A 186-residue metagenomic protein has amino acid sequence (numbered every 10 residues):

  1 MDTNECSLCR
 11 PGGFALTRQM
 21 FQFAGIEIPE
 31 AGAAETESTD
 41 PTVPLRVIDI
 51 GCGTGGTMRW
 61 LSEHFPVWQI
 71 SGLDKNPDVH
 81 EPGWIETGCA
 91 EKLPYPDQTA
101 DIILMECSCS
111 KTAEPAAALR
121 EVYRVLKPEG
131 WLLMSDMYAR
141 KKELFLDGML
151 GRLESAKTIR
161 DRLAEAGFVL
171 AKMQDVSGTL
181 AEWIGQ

Functional and structural regions predicted by a protein language model:
R10-E35, D40-P41: Conserved alpha-helix/loop element of class I SAM-dependent methyltransferases that forms part of the SAM/SAH-binding
F21, R59, L119-Y123: A structural alpha-helix within SAM-dependent methyltransferase catalytic domains
R46-K92: Class I SAM-dependent methyltransferase SAM/SAH-binding core
E91-I103: A short acidic, Gly/Pro-enriched loop at the edge of an enzyme's catalytic core that lines a small-molecule cofactor
I102-E114: A short SAM/SAH-binding and catalytic strip from SAM-dependent methyltransferases
A116-W131: A short glycine-rich, Lys/Arg-flanked "PGG" loop and its adjoining helix->strand segment in the class I
L133-E154: Conserved class I S-adenosyl-L-methionine
D147-Q186: Substrate-binding/catalytic lobe of Class I Rossmann-like enzymes that use SAM or dcSAM, i.e., the mid-to-C-terminal
